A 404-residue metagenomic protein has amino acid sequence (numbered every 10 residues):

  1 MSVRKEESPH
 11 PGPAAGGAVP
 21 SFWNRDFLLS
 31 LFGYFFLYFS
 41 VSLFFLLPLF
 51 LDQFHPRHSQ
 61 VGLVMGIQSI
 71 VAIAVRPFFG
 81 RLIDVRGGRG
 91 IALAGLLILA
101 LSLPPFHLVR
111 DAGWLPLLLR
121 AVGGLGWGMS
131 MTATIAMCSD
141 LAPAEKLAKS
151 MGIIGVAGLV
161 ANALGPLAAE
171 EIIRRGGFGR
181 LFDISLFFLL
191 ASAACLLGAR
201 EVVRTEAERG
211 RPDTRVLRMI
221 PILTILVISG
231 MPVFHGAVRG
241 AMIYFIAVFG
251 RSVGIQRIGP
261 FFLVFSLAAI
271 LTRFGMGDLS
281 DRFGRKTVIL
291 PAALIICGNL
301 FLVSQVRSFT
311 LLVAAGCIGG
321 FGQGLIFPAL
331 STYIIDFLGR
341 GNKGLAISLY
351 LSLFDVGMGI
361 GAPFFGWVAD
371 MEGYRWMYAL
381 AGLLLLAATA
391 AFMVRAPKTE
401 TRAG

Functional and structural regions predicted by a protein language model:
H10-N24, E201-P232: Juxtamembrane intracellular "pre-TM" segments in multi-pass secondary transporters
S21-V64, V227, G236-F249: Helix-loop boundary and gating motifs at the non-cytosolic
S42, S69-P77, N162-A163, S266-I270 (+2 more regions): Residue-level signature of mid-helix packing/kink "hotspots" within the transmembrane helices of 12-pass Major
V75-G87, T272-G284, A369-D370: Helix-to-loop junctions at the C-terminal end of transmembrane segments in multipass secondary transporters
L97-D111, I295-R307: C-terminal ends and interior cores of transmembrane alpha-helices in multi-pass membrane transporters/permeases
L119-A157, T332-Y333: Cytoplasmic helix-loop-helix junction between adjacent transmembrane helices in 12-TM secondary transporters
F187-A207, A391-A396: C-terminal membrane-cytosol helix-exit motif in multi-pass small-molecule transporters
